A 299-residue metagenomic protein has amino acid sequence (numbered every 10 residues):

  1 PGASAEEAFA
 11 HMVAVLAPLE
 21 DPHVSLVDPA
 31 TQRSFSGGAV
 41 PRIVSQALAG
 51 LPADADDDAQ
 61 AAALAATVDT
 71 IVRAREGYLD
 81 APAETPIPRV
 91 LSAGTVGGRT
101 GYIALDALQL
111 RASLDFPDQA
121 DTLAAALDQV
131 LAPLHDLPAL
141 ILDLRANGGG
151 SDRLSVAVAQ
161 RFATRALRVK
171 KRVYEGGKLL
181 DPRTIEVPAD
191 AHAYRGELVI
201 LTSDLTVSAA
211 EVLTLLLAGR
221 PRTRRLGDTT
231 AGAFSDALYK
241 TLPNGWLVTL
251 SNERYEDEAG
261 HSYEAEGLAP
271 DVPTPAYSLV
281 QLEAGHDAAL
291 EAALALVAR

Functional and structural regions predicted by a protein language model:
P1-L140, L144-V173, L179, L238-T241 (+1 more regions): Flexible, low-complexity junctional segments that flank or bridge functional domains
V15, I103, L142, L198 (+3 more regions): Terminal peptide-recognition signature
G101-A104, L140-D143, E197-T202, R224-G227 (+1 more regions): Structural recognition of the beta-strand scaffold that forms the well-ordered cores of secreted hydrolase catalytic
R111, V207-S208, D257: Short beta-strands and strand-coil junctions in structured, solvent-facing domains, enriched
G149-L201, L205, S235-T241, N252-E256 (+1 more regions): Gly/Ser/Thr-rich loop/hinge elements
T164-K171, A218-G227: Bacterial peptidoglycan biogenesis and beta-lactam-recognition machinery
S208, A218-R220, G227-P243, V248-L250 (+1 more regions): C-terminal soluble interaction/assembly domains
E264, L268-R299: Low-complexity, Gly/Ser/Thr/Pro-rich intrinsically disordered linker/tail segments
